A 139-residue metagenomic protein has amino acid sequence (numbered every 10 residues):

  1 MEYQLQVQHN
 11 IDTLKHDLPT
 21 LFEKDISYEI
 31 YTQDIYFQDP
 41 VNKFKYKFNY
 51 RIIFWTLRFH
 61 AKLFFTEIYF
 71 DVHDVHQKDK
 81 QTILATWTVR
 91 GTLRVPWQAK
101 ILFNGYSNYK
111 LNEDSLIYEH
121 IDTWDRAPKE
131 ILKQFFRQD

Functional and structural regions predicted by a protein language model:
M1-D139: C-terminal and inter-domain tail/linker signature
